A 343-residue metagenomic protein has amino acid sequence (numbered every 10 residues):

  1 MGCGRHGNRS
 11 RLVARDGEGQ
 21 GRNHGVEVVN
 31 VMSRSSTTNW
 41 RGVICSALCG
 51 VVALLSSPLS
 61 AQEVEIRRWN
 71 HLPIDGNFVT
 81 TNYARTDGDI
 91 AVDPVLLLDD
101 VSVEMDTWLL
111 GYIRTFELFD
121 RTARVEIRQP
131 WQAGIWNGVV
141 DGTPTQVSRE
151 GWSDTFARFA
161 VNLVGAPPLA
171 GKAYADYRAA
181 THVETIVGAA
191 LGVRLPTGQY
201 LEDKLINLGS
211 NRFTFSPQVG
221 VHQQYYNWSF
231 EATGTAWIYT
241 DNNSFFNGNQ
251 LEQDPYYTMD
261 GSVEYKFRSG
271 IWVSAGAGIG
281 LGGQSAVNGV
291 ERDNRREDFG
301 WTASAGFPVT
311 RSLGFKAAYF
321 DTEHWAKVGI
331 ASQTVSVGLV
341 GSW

Functional and structural regions predicted by a protein language model:
D75, S102-L110, R121, Q146-A157 (+5 more regions): Residues that define the transmembrane beta-barrel architecture of outer-membrane proteins
N77-V79, A123-I127, A157, T185-L191 (+6 more regions): Transmembrane beta-strands of outer-membrane beta-barrel proteins
T81, L110-R114, A157-L163, L191 (+6 more regions): Residues on the lipid-exposed face of transmembrane beta-strands in outer-membrane beta-barrel proteins
Y83-D89, Q129-I135, L163, V193-Q199 (+5 more regions): Transmembrane beta-strands of outer-membrane beta-barrel pores
T86-T107, T145, E202-G209: Surface-exposed strand-loop-strand hairpins of Gram-negative outer-membrane beta-barrel proteins
G88-I90, D120-A123, A166-L169, N227-F230 (+2 more regions): Repeated loop/turn-to-beta-strand initiation elements of outer-membrane beta-barrel proteins
A133-E252: Outer-membrane pore/translocation modules
S244-W343: Outer membrane beta-barrel transmembrane domains
